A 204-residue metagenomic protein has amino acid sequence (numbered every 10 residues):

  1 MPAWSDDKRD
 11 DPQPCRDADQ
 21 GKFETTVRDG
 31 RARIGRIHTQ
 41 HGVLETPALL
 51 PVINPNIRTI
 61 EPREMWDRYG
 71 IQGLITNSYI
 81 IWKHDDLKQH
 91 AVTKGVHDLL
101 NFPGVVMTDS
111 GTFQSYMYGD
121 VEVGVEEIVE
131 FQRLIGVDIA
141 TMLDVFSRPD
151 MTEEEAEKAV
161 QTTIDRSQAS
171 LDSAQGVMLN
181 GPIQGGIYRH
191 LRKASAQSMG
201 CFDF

Functional and structural regions predicted by a protein language model:
P2-K8, Q161, S170-F204: Glycine-rich phosphate/ribose-binding loops and adjacent secondary-structure elements that form binding surfaces
P2-Q175: Non-catalytic, usually N-terminal nucleic-acid engagement modules in DNA/RNA processing proteins
